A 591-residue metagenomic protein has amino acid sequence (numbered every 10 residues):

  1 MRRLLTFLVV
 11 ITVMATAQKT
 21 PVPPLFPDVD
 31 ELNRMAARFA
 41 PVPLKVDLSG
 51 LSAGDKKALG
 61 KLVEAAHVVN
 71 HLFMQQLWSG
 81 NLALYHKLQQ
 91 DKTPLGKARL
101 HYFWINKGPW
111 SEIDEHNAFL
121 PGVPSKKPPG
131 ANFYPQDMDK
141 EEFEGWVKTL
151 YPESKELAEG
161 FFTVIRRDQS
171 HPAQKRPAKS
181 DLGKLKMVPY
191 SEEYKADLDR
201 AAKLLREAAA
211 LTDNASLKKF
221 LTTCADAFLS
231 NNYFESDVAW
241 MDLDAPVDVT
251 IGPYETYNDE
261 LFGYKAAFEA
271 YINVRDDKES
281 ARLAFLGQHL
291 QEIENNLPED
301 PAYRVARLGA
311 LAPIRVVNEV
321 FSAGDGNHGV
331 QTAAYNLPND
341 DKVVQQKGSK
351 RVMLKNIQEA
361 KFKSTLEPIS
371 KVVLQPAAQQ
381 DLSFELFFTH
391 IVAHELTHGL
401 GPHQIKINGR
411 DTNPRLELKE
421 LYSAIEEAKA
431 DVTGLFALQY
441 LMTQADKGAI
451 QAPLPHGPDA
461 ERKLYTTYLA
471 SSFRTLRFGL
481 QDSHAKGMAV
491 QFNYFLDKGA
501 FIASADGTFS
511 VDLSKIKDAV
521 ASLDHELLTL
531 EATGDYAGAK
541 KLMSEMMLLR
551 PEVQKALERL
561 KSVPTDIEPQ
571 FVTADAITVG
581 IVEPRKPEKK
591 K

Functional and structural regions predicted by a protein language model:
R2-F7: Sec-dependent signal peptide recognition, specifically the positively charged N-region followed immediately by
V9-A17: Hydrophobic h-region of N-terminal signal peptides that target proteins for export in Gram-negative bacteria
K19-W110, E115: N-terminal mature-domain "stem" immediately C-terminal to a signal peptide or N-terminal signal-anchor/transmembrane
L32-L44, S49-G60, L150-S472, R585-K591: Fold-level signature of zinc-dependent metallopeptidase catalytic domains
E64-H71, R99-E112, K203-E207, T223 (+3 more regions): Short, hydrophobic/amphipathic alpha-helical patches that form generic packing surfaces within helical domains
N70, M74-R166: Solvent-exposed N-terminal domain segments of exported/luminal and surface proteins
L435-K541: Long, well-structured alpha-helical subdomains associated with metal-dependent extracellular/ecto-lumenal hydrolases
L527-K591: Extended, compositionally biased alpha-helical segments that mediate assembly or anchoring
